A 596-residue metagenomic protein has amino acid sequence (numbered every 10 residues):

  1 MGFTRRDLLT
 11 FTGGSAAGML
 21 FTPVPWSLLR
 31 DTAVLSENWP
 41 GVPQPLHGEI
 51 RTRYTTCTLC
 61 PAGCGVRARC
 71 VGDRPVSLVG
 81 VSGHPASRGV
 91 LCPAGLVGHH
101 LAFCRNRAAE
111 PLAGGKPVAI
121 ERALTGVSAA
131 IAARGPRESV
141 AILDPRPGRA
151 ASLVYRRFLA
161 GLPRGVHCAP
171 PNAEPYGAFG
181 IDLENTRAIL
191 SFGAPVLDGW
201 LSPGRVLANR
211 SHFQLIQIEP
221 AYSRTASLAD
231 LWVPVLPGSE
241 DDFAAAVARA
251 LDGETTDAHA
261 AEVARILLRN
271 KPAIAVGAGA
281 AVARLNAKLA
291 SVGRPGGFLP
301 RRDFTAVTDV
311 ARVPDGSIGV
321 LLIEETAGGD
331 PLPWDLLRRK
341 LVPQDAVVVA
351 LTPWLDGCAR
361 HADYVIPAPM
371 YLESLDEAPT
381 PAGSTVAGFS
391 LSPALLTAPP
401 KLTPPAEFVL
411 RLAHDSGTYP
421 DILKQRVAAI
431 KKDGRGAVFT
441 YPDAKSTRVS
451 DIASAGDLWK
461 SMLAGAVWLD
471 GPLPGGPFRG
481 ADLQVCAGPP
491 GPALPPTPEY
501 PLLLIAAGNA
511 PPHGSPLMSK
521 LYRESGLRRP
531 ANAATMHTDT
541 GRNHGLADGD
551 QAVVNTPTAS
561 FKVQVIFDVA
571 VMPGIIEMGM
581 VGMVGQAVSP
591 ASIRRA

Functional and structural regions predicted by a protein language model:
M1-G253, V365, R529, G541-N543 (+5 more regions): N-terminal export/assembly segments and adjacent metallocofactor-ligating motifs of anaerobic energy-metabolism
F11, S15, R67, G126 (+16 more regions): Generic, well-ordered alpha-helical scaffold segments in large soluble proteins
R53-Y54, P147, R156, A178-F179 (+3 more regions): A cross-kingdom feature strongest in bacterial/archaeal respiratory oxidoreductases
A123-V140, G180-A188, H259-A273, L289 (+1 more regions): Glycine-rich phosphate/diphosphate-binding loops that line cofactor/substrate pockets in enzymes
D241-V276: Phosphate/pyrophosphate-binding active-site segments
T256-A261, T418-D433: Internal, active-site/partner-interface "lid" segment
R265-G316, P381, V467: A glycine-rich, hydrophobic/aromatic-adjacent loop/helix-cap motif
P405-D421: Non-catalytic, well-ordered alpha-helical segments in soluble enzyme domains
